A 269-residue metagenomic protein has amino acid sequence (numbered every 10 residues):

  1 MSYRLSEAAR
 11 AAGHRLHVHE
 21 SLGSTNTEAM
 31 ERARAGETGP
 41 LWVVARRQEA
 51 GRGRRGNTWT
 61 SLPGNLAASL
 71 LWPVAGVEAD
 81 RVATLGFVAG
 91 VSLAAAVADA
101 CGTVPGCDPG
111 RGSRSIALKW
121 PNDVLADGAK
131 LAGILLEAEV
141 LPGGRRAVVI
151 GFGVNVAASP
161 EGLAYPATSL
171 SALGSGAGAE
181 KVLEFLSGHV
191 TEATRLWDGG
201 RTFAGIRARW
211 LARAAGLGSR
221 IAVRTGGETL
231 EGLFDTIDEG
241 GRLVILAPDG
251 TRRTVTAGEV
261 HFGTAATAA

Functional and structural regions predicted by a protein language model:
M1-G112, A265-A269: N-terminal lobe of the biotin/lipoate ligase/transferase fold
A11-A12, E78-A79, A83-I116, A126-A269: Long, positively charged amphipathic alpha-helical accessory segments at protein N-termini or as interdomain linkers
